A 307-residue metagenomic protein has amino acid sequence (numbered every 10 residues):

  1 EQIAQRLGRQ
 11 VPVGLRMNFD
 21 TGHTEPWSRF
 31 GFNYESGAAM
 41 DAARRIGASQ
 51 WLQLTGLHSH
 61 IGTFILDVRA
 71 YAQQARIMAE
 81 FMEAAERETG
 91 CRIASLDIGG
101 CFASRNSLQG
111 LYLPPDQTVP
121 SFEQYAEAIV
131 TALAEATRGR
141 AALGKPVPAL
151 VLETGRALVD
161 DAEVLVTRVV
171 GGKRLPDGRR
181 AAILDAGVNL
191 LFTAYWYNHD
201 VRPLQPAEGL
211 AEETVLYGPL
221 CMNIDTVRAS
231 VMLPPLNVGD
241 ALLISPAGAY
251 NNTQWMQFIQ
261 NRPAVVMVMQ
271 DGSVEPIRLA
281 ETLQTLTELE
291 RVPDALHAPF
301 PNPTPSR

Functional and structural regions predicted by a protein language model:
E1-D97, T137: Active-site-proximal beta-alpha core segment in soluble small-molecule metabolic enzymes
T24-W27, S107-Y112: Short acidic, glycine/proline-rich loop/turn micro-motifs
I61-G62, L96-R105, L152-R156: Glycine-rich beta-strand-to-loop/alpha-helix junction loops that act as flexible
I65-R69, N106, T253-Q254: A generic structural signal for short coil/turn motifs at secondary-structure boundaries
D67-F81, L111-E123, V164-V170, P299-S306: Short, electropositive alpha-helical surface patch
Q74-L96, G110-L113, Q117-A141, K145-A149: Catalytic cores of soluble, metal-dependent hydrolases
N106-S107, P246: Conserved "cap/hinge" positions at secondary-structure junctions
A128-V130, A134-R307: Charged (often Lys/Glu-rich) extended helix/loop segments that serve as interaction or gating elements
